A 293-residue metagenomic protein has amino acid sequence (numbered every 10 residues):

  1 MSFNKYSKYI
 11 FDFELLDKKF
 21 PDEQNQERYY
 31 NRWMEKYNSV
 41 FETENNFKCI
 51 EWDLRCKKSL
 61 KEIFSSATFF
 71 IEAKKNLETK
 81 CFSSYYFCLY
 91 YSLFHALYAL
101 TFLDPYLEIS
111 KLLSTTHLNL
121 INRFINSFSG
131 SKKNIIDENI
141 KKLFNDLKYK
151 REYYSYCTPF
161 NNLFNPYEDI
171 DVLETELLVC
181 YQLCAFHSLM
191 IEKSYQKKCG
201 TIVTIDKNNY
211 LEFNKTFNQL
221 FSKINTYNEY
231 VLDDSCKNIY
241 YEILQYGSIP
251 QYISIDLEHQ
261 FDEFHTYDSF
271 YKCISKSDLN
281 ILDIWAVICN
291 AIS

Functional and structural regions predicted by a protein language model:
M1-S293: Terminal alpha-helical segments
